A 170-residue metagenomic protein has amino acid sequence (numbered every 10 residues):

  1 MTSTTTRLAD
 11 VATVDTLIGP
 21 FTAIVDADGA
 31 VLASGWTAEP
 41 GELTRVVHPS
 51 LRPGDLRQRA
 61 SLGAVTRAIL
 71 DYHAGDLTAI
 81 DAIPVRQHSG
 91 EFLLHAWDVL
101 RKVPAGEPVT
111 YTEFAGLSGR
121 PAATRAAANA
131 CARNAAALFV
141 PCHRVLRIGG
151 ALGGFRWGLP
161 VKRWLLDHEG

Functional and structural regions predicted by a protein language model:
M1-P121, G170: Basic nucleic-acid-binding alpha-helical/helix-turn surface characteristic of O6-alkylguanine DNA
T22-A23, V145-R147: Active-site and channel-lining beta-strand-loop segments that bind or position nucleotide-derived/phosphorylated
V99-K102, E113, L138, A151 (+1 more regions): Residue-level recognition of specific faces of alpha-helices
P121-T124, L165: LysM (lysin motif) carbohydrate-binding repeats in extracellular/periplasmic proteins that recognize
T124-A137: Regulatory, non-catalytic segments
L138-V145: Short Lys/Arg-enriched helix C-cap and helix-to-coil transition segments that create basic nucleic-acid-contact patches
I148-G170: …primarily DNA-binding HTH/wHTH and HhH modules…
